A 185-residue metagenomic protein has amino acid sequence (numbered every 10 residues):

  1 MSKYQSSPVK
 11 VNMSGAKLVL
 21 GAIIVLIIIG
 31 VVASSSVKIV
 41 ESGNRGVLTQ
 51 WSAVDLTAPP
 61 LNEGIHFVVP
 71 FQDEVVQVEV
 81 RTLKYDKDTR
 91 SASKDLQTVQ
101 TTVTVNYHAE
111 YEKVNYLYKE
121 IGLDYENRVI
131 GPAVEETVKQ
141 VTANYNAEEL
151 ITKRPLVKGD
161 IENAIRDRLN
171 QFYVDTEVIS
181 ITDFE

Functional and structural regions predicted by a protein language model:
M1-A16: N-terminal Lys/Arg-rich, disordered targeting/topogenic segments
S6-V9, V37, L169: Short, flexible, glycine/charge-rich loop motifs used to bind or transfer phosphoryl groups or to couple energy/partner
S7-V9, I29, E74: Residue-level marker of intrinsically disordered, low-complexity segments enriched for small/polar residues
M13-S36: Single-pass alpha-helical transmembrane signal-anchor segments
S34-A143: Hydrophobic membrane-anchoring helix/hairpin
N106-Y107, E126-E185: Amphipathic, coiled-coil-like alpha-helical scaffolding segments used for oligomerization/assembly
